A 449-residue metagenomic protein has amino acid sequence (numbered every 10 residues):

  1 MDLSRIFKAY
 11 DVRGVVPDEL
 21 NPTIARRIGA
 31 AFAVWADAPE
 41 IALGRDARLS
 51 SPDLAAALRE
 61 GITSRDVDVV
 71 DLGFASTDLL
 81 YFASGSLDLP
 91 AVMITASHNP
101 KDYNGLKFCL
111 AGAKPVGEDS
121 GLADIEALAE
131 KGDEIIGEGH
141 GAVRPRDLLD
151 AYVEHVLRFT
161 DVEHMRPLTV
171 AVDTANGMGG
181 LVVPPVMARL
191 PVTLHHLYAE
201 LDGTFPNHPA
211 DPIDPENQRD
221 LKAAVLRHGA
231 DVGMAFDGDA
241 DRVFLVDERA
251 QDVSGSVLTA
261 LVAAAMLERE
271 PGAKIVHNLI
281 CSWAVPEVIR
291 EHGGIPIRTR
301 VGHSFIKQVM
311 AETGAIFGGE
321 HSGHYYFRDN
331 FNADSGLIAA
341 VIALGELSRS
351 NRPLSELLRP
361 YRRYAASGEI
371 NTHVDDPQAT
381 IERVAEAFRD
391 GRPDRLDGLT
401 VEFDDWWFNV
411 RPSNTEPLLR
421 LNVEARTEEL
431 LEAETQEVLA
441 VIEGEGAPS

Functional and structural regions predicted by a protein language model:
M1-E60, S64-D66, P145-L168: An N-terminal, well-structured beta->alpha segment
E40-D46, V70, T169-A171, A273-L279 (+1 more regions): Short glycine-rich phosphate-binding loop at a beta-alpha junction
I41-N104, L157, P185-V246: N-terminal small/polar loop signature for handling phosphorylated ligands or for N-terminal nucleophile
V69-D78, D252-G255, H277-N278, T299-R300: Active-site nucleophile and cofactor-binding loops and adjacent substrate-binding regions of central metabolic enzymes
A91-Y103, V225-D247, D252, I295-S335: Glycine-rich phosphate-binding loop
D102, G112-D119, D124-A127, M165 (+2 more regions): Replace "Mg2+/Mn2+-dependent" with "divalent metal-dependent
N104-H228: Gly/Ser/Thr-enriched, mixed-charge loops and adjacent short helices that form phosphate/oxyanion-binding elements
E268-S449: Phosphate-binding and adjacent anionic-ligand microenvironments
